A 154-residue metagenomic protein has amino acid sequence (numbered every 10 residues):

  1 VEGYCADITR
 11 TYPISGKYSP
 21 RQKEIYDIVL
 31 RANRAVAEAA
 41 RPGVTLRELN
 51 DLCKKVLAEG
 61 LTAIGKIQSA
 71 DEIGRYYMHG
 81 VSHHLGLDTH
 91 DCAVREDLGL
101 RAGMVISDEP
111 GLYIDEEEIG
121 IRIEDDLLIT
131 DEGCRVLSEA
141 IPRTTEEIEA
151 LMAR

Functional and structural regions predicted by a protein language model:
V1-R154: Active-site neighborhoods and metal-handling regions in enzymes and metal-associated proteins
